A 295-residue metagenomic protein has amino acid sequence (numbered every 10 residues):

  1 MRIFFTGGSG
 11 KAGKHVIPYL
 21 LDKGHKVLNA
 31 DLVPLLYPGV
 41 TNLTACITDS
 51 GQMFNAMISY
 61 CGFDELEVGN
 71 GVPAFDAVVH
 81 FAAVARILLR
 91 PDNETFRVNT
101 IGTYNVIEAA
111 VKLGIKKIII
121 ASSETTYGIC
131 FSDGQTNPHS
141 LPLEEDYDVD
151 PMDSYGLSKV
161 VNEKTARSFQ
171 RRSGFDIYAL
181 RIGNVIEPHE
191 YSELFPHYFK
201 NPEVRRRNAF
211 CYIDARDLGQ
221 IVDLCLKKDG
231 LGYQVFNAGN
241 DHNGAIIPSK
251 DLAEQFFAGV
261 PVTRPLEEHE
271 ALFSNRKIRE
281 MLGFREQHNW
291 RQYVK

Functional and structural regions predicted by a protein language model:
I3-K23: N-terminal Rossmann NAD(P)H-binding glycine-rich loop of SDR-like oxidoreductase domains
L36, I47-V98: NAD(P)H-binding glycine-rich loop region in Rossmannoid oxidoreductase-like domains and their noncatalytic homologs
R97, D133-S173: Catalytic helix-loop patch of NAD(P)-dependent Rossmann-fold dehydrogenases
N105-M152: Conserved Rossmann-fold NAD(P)-dependent oxidoreductase catalytic core, especially the SDR/UDP-sugar
S122, E163-P188: Conserved beta-loop-beta element that borders a ligand/cofactor-binding pocket
E145-D150, A179-I213: A conserved pocket-lining segment of Rossmann-fold NAD(P)-dependent short-chain dehydrogenase/reductase
R172-D176, E187-K200, L224-V235: Glycine/proline-rich active-site loop of Rossmann-fold NAD(P)-dependent oxidoreductases
R216-K295: C-terminal substrate-binding subdomain of Rossmann-fold SDR/epimerase-dehydratase oxidoreductases
